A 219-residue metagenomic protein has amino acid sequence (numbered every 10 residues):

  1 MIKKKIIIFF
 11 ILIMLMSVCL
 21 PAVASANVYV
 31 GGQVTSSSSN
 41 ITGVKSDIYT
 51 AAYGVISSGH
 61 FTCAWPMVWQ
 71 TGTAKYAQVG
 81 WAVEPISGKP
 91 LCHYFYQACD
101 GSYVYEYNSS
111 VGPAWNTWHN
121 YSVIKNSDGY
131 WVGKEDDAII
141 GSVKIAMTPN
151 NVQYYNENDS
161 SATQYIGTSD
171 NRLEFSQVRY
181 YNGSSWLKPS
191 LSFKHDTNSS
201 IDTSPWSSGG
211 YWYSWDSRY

Functional and structural regions predicted by a protein language model:
M1-F9: Bacterial N-terminal signal peptides that target proteins for export
F9-F10, A22: Intrinsically disordered, glycine/charged-rich N-terminal periplasmic/extracytoplasmic linker segments that lie
F10-M16: Hydrophobic helical h-region of N-terminal Sec-dependent signal peptides in bacterial secretory/periplasmic proteins
M16-V23: C-terminal segment of classical bacterial N-terminal signal peptides
A24-Y219: Exposed, interaction-prone regions of secreted/extracellular proteins
